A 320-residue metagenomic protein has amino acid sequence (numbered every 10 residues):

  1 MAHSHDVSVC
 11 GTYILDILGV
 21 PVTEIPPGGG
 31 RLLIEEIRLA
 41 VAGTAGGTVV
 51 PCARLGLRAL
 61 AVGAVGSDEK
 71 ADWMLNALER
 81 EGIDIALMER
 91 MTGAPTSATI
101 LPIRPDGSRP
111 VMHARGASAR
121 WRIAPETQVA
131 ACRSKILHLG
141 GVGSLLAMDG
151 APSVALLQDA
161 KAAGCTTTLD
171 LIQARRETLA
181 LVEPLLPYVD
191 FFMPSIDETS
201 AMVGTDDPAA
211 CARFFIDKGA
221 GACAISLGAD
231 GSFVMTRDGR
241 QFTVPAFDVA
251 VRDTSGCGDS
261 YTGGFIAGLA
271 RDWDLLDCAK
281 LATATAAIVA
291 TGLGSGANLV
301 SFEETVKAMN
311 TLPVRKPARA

Functional and structural regions predicted by a protein language model:
M1-A64, E69-R80, A250-R252, K316-A320: Glycine-rich phosphate/adenosyl-contacting loop at the front of the ribokinase-like
M1-S8, L33, D159, P208-A320: Conserved phosphate-binding/catalytic region of the ribokinase-like
A2, A130-C132, L186: A short, aliphatic-rich alpha-helical micro-motif
A59, I85, T167-T168: Hydrophobic beta-strand scaffold residues
A77-A94: A glycine-rich helix N-cap at a beta->alpha junction
R90-M91, L101-L146, G150: Conserved phosphate-binding/catalytic loop of the ribokinase/pfkB sugar-kinase fold
Q158-T166, I172-Q241: Conserved phosphate/ATP/ADP-binding segment of small-molecule kinases
